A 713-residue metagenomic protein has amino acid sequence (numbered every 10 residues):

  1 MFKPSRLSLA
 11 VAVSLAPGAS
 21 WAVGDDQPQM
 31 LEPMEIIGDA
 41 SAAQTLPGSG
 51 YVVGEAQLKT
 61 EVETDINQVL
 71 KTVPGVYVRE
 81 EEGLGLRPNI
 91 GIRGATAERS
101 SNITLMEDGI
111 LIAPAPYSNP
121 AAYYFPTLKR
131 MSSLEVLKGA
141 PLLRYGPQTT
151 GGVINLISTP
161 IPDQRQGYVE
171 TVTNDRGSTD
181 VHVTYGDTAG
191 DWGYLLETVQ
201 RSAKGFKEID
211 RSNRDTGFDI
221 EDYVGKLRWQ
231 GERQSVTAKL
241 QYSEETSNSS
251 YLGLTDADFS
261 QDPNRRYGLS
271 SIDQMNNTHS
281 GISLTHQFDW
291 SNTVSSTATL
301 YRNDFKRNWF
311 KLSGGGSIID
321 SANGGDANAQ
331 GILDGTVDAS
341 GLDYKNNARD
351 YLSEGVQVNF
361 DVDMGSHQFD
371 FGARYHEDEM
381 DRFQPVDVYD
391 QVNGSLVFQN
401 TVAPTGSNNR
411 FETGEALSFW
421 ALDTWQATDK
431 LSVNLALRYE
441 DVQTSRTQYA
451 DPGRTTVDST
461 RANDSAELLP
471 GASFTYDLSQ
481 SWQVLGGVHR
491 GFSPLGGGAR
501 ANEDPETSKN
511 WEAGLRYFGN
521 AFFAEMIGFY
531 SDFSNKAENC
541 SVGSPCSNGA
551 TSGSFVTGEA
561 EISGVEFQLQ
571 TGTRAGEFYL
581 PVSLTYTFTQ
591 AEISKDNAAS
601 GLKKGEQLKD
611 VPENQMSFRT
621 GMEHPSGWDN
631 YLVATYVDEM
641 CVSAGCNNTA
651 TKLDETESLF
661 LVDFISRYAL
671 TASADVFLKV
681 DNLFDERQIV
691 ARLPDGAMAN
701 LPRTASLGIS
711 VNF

Functional and structural regions predicted by a protein language model:
M30, Q426-V433, D441, Y530 (+2 more regions): Gram-negative outer-membrane beta-barrel transporters
L31-E61, N67, L86-N89, I103: N-terminal periplasmic "start-of-domain" segments of outer-membrane beta-barrel proteins
L58, S534-N535, Y579-P581, Y636-G645 (+1 more regions): C-terminal beta-signal and adjacent terminal beta-strands/loops of Gram-negative outer-membrane beta-barrel proteins
N67, K71-I110, P114: Extracytoplasmic beta-strand/coil segments of soluble accessory domains associated with Gram-negative outer-membrane
I110-K138: Short acidic/polar hinge/loop motifs at secondary-structure boundaries that mediate gating or recognition
Q166-Y168, T173-S202, R211-S250, Q274-T285 (+2 more regions): Transmembrane beta-barrel wall of Gram-negative outer-membrane proteins
E232-A238, N277-Y449, T475-D477: Face-selective signature of the C-terminal outer-membrane beta-barrel domain
Y351, M364-Q368, R374-D378, S407-F533 (+3 more regions): Structural signature of Gram-negative outer-membrane beta-barrels, strongest in the C-terminal barrel of TonB-dependent
